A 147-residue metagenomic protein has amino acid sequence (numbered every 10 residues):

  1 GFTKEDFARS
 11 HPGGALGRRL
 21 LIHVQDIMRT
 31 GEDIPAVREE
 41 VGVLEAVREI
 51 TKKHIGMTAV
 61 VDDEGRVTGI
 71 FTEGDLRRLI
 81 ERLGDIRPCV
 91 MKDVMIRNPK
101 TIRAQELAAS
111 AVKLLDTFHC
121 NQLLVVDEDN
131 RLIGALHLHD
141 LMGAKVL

Functional and structural regions predicted by a protein language model:
G1-M28: Internal, active-site/partner-interface "lid" segment
L20-H23, G31-I34, R38-L83: Mixed-charge interfacial surface used for oligomerization/domain docking and macromolecular partner engagement
L20-I34, P88-P99: Bateman (tandem CBS) regulatory domains
A36-H54, I80, T101-C120, V125-D129 (+1 more regions): The conserved cystathionine-beta-synthase
I50-K53, T58-D75, V94, L115 (+1 more regions): A glycine-centered beta-loop-beta connector
R78-R97, A104-S110: Short alpha-helical segments enriched in small residues
